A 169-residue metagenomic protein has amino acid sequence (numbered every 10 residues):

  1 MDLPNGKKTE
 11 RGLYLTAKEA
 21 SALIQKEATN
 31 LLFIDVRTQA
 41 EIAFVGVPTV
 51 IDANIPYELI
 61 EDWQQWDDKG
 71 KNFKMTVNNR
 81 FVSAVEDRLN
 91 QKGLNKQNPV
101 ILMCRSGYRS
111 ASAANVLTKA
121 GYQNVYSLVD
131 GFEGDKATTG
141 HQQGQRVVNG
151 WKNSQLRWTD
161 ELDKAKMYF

Functional and structural regions predicted by a protein language model:
M1-L31, Q39-P99, S110-F169: Rhodanese-like catalytic fold shared by cysteine-dependent sulfurtransferases and DSP/PTP-type phosphatases
M103: Short, surface-exposed ligand- or partner-binding patches at beta-edge/loop junctions that are enriched in aromatics
G107: Conserved G/P- and acidic residue-centered "switch" motifs that form tight phosphate/ATP-binding loops in soluble
